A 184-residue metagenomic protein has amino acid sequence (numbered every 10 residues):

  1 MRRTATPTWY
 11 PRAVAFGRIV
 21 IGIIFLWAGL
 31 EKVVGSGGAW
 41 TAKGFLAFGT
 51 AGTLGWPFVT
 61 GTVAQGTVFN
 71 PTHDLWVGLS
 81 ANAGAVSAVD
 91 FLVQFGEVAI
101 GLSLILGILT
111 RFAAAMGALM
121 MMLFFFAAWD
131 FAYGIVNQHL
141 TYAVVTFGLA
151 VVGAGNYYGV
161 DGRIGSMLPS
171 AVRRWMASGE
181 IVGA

Functional and structural regions predicted by a protein language model:
M1-A99, L106-A184: Extended, low-polarity transmembrane helix blocks
